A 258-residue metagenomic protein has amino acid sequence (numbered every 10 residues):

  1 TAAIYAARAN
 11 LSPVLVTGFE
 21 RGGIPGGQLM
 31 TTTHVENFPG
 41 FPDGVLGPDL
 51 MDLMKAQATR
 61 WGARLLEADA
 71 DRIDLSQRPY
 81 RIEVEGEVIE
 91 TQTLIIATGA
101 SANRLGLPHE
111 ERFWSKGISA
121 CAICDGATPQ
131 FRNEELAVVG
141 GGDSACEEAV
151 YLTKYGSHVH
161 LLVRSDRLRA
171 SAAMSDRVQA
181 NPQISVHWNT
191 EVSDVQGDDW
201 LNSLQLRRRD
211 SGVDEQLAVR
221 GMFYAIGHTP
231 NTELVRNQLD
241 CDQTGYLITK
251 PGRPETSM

Functional and structural regions predicted by a protein language model:
T1-W61, A145-A172, D242: Beta1-alpha1 glycine-rich phosphate/pyrophosphate-binding loop at the start of Rossmann-like nucleotide-binding domains
A3-I4, G106-H109, A149-Y151, A173-M174 (+1 more regions): Short amphipathic alpha-helical segments
A58-S76, R81-E83, I89, T153-P251: A Rossmann-like FAD-binding core segment of flavoenzymes
E90-Q92, N133, V219, M258: Active-site acidic short loop of glycosyltransferases
I95-I96, F223: N-terminal Rossmann-like NAD(P) cofactor-binding module of classical short-chain dehydrogenase/reductase
R104-L105, C146-E147, D214, T232-E233: Glycine/Thr-rich phosphate-binding loops of Rossmann-like dinucleotide-binding domains
G106, R112-Q130, I226-M258: FAD-site-proximal beta/loop scaffold in flavoenzymes
G140-G142: Glycine-rich Rossmann-fold phosphate-binding loop(s) that bind the pyrophosphate of adenine dinucleotide cofactors
